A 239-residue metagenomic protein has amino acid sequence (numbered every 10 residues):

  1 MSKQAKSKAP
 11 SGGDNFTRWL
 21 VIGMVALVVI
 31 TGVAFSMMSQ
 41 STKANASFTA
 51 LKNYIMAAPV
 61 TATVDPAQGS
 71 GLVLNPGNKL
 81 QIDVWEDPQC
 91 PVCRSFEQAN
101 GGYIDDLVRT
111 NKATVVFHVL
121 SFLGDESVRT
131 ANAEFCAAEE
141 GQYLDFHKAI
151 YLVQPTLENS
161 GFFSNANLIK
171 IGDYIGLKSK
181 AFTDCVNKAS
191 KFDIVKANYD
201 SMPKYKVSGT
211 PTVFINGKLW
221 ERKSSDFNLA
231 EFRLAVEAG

Functional and structural regions predicted by a protein language model:
M1-K52, D173-G239: C-terminal cap of thioredoxin/glutaredoxin-like
S47-Q68: Short extracytoplasmic/periplasmic juxtamembrane "stem" segments immediately C-terminal to an N-terminal membrane anchor
T63-L80: A short beta-strand-turn-helix
V64, A99, G141, F163 (+3 more regions): Short coil/turn linker and secondary-structure boundary residues
A67-G71, N100-G102, Y199-S201: A generic local structural motif
G69, K79, T130, G209-T210: A structure-centric signal for secondary-structure junctions around beta-strands
N78, D83-N167: Structural alpha/beta surface segment adjacent to cysteine/selenocysteine redox centers across thiol/disulfide enzymes
K170: Mid-domain, small-residue-enriched loop/turn segments at the edges of structured enzyme/sensor domains
